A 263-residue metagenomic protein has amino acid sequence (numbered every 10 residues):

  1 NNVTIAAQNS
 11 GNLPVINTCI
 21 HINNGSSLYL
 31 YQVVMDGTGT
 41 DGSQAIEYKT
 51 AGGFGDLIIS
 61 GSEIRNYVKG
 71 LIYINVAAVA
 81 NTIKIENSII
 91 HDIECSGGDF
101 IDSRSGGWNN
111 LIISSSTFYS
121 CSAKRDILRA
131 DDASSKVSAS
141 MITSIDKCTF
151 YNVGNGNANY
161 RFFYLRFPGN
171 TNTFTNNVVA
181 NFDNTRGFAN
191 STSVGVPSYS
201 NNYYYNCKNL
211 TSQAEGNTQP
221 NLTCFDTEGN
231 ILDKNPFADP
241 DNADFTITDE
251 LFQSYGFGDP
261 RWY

Functional and structural regions predicted by a protein language model:
N1-D244, D259, Y263: Extracellular beta-rich repeat passengers
F245-S254: Short, tryptophan-glycine- and acidic/Ser/Thr-enriched carbohydrate-recognition patches
